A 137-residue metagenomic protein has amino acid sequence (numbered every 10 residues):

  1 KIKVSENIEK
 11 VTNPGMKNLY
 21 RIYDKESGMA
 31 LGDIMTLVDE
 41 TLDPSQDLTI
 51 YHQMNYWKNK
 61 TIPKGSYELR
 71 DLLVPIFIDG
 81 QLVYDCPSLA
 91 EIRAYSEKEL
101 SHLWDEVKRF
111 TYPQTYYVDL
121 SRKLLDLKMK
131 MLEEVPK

Functional and structural regions predicted by a protein language model:
K1-K137: Gly/Ser/Thr/Ala-enriched C-terminal appendages of enzymes
